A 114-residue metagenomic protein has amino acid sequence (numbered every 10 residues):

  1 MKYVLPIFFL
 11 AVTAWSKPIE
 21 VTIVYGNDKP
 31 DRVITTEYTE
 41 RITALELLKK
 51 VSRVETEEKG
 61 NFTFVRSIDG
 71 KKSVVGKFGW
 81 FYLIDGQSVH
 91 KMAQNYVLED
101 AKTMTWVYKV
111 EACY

Functional and structural regions predicted by a protein language model:
M1-Y3, S16-K17: Absolute protein N-terminus
Y3-V12: Sec-dependent N-terminal signal peptides
A14-Y114: Ubiquitin-like/PB1-type beta-grasp interaction modules and other compact soluble beta-rich domains
